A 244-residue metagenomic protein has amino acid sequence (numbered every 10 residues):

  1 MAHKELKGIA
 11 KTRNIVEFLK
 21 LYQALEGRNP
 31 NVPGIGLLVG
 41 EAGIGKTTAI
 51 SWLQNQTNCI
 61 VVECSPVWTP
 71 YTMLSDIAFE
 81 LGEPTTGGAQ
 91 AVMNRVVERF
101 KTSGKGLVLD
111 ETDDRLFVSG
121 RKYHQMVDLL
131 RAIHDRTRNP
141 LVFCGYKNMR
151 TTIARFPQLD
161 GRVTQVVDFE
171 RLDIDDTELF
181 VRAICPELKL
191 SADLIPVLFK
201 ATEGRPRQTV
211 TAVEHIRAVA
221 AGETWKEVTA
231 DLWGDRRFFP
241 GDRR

Functional and structural regions predicted by a protein language model:
A2-E17, G43-S51, D175, R182-R244: C-terminal alpha-helical "lid" subdomain
R13-P30: Pre-Walker A adenine-sensing motif
P30-I50: Walker A/P-loop nucleotide-binding motif
I35-A42, L130-F156: Sensor-1/coupling segment of RecA-like P-loop NTPase cores
L53, M149-T164: Short regulatory helix/loop adjacent to the ATP-binding pocket of P-loop NTPases
N58-C59, T69-G87: Conserved NTP-binding/hydrolysis module of P-loop NTPases
C64-P66, Y146-K147, T164-D176: Conserved AAA+ ATPase "SRH/arginine-finger" region at the nucleotide-binding site
T69, P84-P140, T151-T152, L172-T177 (+5 more regions): Mid-core helix/loop region of P-loop NTP-binding domains shared across ATPases and GTPases
